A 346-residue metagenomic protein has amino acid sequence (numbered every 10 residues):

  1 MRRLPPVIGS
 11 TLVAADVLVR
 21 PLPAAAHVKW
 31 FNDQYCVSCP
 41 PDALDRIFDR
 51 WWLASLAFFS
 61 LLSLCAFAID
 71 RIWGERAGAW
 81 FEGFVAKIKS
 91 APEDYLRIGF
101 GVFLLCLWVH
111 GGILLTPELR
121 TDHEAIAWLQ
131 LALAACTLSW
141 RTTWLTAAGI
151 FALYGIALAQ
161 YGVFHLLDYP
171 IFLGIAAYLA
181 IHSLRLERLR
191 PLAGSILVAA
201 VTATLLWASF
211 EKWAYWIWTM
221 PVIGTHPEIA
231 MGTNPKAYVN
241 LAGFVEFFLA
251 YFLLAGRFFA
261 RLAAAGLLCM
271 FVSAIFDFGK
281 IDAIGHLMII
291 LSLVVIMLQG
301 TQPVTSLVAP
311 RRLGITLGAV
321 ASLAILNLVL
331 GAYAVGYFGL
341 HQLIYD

Functional and structural regions predicted by a protein language model:
M1-H27: N-terminal secretory/membrane targeting signals
L22-I217, A237-F244, A255-D346: Extended, low-polarity transmembrane helix blocks
W213-K236: Membrane-interface interhelical connector segments
A250: Conformational-control "hinges and anchors"
